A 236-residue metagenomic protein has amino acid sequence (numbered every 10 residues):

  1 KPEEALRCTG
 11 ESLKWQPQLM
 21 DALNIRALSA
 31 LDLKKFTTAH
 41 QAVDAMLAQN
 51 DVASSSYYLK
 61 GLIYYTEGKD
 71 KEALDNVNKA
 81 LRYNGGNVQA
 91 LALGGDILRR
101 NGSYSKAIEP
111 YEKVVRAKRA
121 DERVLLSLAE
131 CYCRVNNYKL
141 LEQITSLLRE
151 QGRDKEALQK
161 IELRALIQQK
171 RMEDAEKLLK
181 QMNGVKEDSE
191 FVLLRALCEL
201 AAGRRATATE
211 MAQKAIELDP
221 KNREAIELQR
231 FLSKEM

Functional and structural regions predicted by a protein language model:
W15, A48-Q49, Y83, A117-K118 (+3 more regions): Structural marker of alpha-solenoid helical repeat scaffolds
L31, Y58, Y65, A92 (+4 more regions): Position-specific recognition of the canonical hydrophobic site in helix A of tetratricopeptide repeat
